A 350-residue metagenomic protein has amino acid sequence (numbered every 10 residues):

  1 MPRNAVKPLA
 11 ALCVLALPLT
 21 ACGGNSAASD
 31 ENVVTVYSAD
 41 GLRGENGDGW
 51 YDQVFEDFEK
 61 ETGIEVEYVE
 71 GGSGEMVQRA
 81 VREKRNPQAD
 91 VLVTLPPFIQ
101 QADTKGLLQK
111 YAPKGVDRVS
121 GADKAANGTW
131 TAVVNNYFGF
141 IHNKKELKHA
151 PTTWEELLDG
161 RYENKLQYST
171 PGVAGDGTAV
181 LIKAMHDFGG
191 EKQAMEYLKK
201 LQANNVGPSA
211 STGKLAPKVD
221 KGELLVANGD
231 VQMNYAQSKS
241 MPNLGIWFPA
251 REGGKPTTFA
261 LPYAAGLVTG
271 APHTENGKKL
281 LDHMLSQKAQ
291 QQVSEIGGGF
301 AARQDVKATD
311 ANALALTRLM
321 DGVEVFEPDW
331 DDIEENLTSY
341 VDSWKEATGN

Functional and structural regions predicted by a protein language model:
M1-T35, N350: Short, low-complexity disordered leader/linker segments with a strong preference for bacterial N-terminal type II
P8, N25-V91: Conserved N-terminal structural module of periplasmic/extracytoplasmic solute-binding proteins
Y37-Y51, G71-E75, P87-E223, P256: Extracytoplasmic ligand-binding site segments that recognize negatively charged/polar headgroups
P97-D103, D220, L225-G245: A ligand-binding cleft/hinge motif common to bilobed small-molecule-binding domains
N136, L198-L201, P208, P242-T269: Periplasmic-binding protein-like
G139-E146, L181-M185, A260-T274, Q292-I296: A bilobed periplasmic-binding-protein/Venus flytrap-type ligand-binding module shared by bacterial periplasmic
V268-E324: Mature extracytoplasmic/periplasmic domains
A311-N350: Extracellular/periplasmic bilobal clamshell ligand-binding domains
